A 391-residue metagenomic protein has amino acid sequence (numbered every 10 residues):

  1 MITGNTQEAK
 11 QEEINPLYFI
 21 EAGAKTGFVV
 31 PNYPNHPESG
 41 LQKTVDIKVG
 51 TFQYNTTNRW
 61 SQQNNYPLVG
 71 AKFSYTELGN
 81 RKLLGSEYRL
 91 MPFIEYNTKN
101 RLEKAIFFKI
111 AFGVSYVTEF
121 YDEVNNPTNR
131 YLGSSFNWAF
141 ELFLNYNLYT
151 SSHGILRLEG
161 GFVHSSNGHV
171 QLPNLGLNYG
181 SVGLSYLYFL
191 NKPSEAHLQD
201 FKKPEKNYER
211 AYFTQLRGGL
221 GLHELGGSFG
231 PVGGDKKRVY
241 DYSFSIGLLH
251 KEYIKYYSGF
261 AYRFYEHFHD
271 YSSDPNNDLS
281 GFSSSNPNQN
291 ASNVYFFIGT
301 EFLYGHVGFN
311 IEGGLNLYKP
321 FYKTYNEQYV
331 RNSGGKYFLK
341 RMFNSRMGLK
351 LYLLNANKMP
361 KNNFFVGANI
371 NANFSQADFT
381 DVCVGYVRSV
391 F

Functional and structural regions predicted by a protein language model:
Q7-L17, N55-Y66, K82, K99-I106 (+5 more regions): Short loop/turn motifs that connect adjacent beta-strands in outer-membrane beta-barrel proteins
P16, S39-V45, N65, L84-L90 (+10 more regions): Residues that define the transmembrane beta-barrel architecture of outer-membrane proteins
I20-A24, V69-A71, F108-F112, L142-L144 (+9 more regions): Membrane-embedded beta-strand positions of outer-membrane beta-barrel proteins
A24-H36, T56, W60-Q63, L83 (+5 more regions): Outer-membrane beta-barrel translocator/channel fold
A24-V30, T51-Q53, F73-G79, F112-F120 (+9 more regions): Transmembrane beta-strands of outer-membrane beta-barrel pores
N32-P37, K82-G85, F120-N126, G168-L175 (+5 more regions): Outer-membrane beta-barrel translocator domains and adjoining extracellular loop/strand segments of Gram-negative
I47, N178-Q199, L349, A377-F391: Outer-membrane beta-barrel "beta-signal"
Y66-T118, H250-P320, Q328-Y329, L351 (+1 more regions): Gram-negative (and chloroplast) outer-membrane scaffold detector with strong preference for beta-barrel transmembrane
